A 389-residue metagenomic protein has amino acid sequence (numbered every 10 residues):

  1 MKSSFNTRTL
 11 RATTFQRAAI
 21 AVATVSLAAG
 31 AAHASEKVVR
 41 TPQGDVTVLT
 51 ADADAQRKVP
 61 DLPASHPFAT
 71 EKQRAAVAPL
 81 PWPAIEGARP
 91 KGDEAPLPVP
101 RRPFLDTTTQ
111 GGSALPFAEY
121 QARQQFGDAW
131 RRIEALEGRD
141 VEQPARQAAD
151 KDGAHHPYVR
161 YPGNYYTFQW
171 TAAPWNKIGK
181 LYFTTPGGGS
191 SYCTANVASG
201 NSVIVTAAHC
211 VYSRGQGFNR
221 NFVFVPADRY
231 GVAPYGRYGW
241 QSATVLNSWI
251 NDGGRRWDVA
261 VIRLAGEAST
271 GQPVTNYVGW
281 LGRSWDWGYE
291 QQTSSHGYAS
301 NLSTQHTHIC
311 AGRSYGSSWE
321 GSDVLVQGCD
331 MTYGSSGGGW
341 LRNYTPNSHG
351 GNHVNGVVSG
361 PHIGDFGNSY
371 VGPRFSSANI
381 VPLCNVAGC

Functional and structural regions predicted by a protein language model:
K2-H33: Gram-negative bacterial Sec-dependent N-terminal signal peptides
S35-V197, G388: Protease-domain processing segments flanking chymotrypsin-fold serine proteases, especially trypsin-like
H156-S191, S199, G217-T270: Conserved catalytic-core segment of clan PA serine endopeptidases
T206: Cytochrome P450 catalytic-core helices
C210-Y212, D228-V232, G266-S269, A299-N301 (+2 more regions): Acidic glycine-/aspartate-rich tracts in secreted/extracellular proteins
R255-M331: Chymotrypsin/trypsin-fold serine protease catalytic domain
D330-V357: Catalytic nucleophile loop of clan PA
N355-C389: C-terminal cap/linker of serine protease catalytic domains
